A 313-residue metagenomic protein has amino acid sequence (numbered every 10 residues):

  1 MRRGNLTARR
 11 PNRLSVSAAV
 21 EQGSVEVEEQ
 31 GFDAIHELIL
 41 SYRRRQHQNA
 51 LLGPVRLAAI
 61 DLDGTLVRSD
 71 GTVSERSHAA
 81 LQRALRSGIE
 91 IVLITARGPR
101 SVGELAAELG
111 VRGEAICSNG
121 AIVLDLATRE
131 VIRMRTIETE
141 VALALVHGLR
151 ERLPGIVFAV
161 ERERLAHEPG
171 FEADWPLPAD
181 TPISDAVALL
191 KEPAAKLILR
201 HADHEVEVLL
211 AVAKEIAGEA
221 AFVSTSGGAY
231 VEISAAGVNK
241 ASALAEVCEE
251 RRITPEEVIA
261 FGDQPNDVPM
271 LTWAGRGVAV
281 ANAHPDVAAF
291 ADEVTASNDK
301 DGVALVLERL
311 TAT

Functional and structural regions predicted by a protein language model:
R2-R3, R9-G23, E29-L62, E249 (+1 more regions): Non-catalytic pre-domain segments flanking phosphatase-related domains
Y42-I91: N-terminal glycine-/serine-/threonine-rich phosphate-binding loop
Q48-L57, V73-S74, S234-T313: Mg2+-dependent phosphoryl-transfer enzymes with acidic/Ser/Thr/Gly-rich catalytic loops
G64, A84, T95, N119 (+5 more regions): Residue-level signal for inorganic ion chemistry
E75-D174: Active-site phosphate-binding/coordination module
G88-V92, V111-G113, K196, E256-V258 (+2 more regions): Short active-site oxyanion
L109-V111, S118-N119, A217-E219, W273-A274 (+1 more regions): Short, structured coil segments at secondary-structure junctions
G148, R152-F261, P265-W273: Conserved acidic, metal-coordinating active-site core of Asp-based, Mg2+-dependent phosphoryl-transfer enzymes
